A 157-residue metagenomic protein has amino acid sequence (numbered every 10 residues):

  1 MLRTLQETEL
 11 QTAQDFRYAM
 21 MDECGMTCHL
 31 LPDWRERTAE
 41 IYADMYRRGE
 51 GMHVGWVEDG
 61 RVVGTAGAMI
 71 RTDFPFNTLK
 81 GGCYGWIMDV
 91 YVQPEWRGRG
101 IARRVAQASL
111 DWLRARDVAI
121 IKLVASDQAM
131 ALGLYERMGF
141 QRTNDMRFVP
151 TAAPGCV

Functional and structural regions predicted by a protein language model:
M1-D15, M26: A short beta-loop-alpha structural element at the N-terminal edge of CoA-dependent acyl/N-acetyltransferase catalytic
T4, V118, E136-D145: Conserved acetyl-CoA-binding loop of GNAT-fold acetyltransferases
M21-Y42: Conserved GNAT-fold acetyl-CoA-binding loop/helix
A43-V54, W86: A short helix-loop-beta-strand connector motif used in the catalytic cores of GNAT acetyltransferases and, in some
G55, R61-I70, W86, Y91: Conserved beta-strand in the GNAT
W96-A108: Conserved acetyl-CoA pyrophosphate-binding loop and the N-cap/start of the following alpha-helix in GNAT-like
A106, L113-S126: Conserved GNAT acetyl-CoA-binding A-motif
K122-L132, F148-A152: Conserved beta-strand-loop-alpha-helix junction that forms the acyl-donor binding cleft
